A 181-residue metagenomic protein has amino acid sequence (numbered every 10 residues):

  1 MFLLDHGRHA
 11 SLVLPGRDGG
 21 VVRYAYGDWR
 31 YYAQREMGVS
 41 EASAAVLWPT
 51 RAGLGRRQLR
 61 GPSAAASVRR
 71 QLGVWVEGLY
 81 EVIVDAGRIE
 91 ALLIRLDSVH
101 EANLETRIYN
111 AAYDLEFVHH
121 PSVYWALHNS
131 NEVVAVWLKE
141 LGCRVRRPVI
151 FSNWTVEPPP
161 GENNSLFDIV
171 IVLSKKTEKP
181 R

Functional and structural regions predicted by a protein language model:
M1-V82: Glycine-rich catalytic cores of cysteine/serine-nucleophile enzymes that process amide/ester linkages in cell-envelope
W75-D85, E116-W125: Second-shell loop/turn segments in exported
G78, I94-H100: Acidic/polar, low-complexity extended loops/arms that serve as protein-protein interfaces in large oligomeric shells
A86-R88, L92: Well-ordered alpha/beta subsegment
S98-R181: Activation targets extended, charge/polar-rich intrinsically disordered C-terminal tails
